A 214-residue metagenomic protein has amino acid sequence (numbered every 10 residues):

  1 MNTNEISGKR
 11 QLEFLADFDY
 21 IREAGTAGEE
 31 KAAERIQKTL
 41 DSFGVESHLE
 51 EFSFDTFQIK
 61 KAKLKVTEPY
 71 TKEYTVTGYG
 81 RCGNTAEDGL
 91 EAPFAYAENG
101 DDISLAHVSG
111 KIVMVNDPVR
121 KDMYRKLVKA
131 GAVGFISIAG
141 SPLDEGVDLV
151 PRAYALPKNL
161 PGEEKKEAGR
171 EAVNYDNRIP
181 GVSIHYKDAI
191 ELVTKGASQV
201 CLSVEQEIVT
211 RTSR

Functional and structural regions predicted by a protein language model:
E5-G8, E13-S109, K121: Noncatalytic luminal/extracellular "stalk/propeptide" segments of secretory-pathway proteins
F18, K126-L127, G181-I184: Solvent-exposed alpha-helical segments and adjacent loops that form catalytic or protein-interaction surfaces
L40-D41, D117-P118, R214: Alpha-helical metal-binding/catalytic segments enriched in His/Glu/Asp
H48, G134-I136, V182: Hydrophobic/aromatic beta-strand patches that form the interior of the parallel beta-sheet core in alpha/beta enzyme
T56-I59, L64, L143-E163: BRCT (BRCA1 C-terminal) domain core and associated BRCT-interaction motifs
A62-T67, V113, Q199-V204: Short conserved beta-strand and strand-loop elements enriched in small hydrophobics with frequent Asp/Gly
T77-I103, L160-R214: Soluble metallo-hydrolase cores and metallopeptidase-like ectodomains found primarily in the secretory/periplasmic
G100-V147: A conserved hydrophobic secondary-structure block that centers on an alpha-helix together with its immediately flanking
